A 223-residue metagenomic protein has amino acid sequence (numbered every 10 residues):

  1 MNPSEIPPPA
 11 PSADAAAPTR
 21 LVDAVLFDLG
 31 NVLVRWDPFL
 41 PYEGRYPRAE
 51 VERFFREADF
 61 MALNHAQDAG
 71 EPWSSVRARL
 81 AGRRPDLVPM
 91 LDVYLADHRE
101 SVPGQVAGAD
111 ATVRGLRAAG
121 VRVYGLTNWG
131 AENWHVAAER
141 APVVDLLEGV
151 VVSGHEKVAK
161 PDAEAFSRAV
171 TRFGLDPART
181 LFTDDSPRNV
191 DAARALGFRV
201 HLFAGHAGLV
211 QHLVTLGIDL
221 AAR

Functional and structural regions predicted by a protein language model:
N2-D59: Active-site neighborhood of HAD-like aspartate-dependent phosphohydrolases
N2-F27, G130-A131, H135-R223: Asp-based, Mg2+/Mn2+-dependent phosphohydrolase catalytic module
D28-N31, G70, L116, G125 (+2 more regions): Generic structural signal for small/hydrophobic residues in well-ordered secondary structure, especially within
Y42, Y46, R77-A81, Y94-R99 (+1 more regions): Hydrophobic alpha-helical core bundles mediating ligand binding, dimerization, or RNAP-core interactions
P47-A58, R84-A96, I218-R223: Short, surface-exposed acidic
L63-N64, V113: Generic hydrophobic alpha-helical segments
N64-L95: A metal-dependent, Asp-based hydrolase signature
P89-Y124, A163: Short, acidic loop-to-helix structural element flanking the phosphoryl-transfer center in phosphate-processing enzymes
